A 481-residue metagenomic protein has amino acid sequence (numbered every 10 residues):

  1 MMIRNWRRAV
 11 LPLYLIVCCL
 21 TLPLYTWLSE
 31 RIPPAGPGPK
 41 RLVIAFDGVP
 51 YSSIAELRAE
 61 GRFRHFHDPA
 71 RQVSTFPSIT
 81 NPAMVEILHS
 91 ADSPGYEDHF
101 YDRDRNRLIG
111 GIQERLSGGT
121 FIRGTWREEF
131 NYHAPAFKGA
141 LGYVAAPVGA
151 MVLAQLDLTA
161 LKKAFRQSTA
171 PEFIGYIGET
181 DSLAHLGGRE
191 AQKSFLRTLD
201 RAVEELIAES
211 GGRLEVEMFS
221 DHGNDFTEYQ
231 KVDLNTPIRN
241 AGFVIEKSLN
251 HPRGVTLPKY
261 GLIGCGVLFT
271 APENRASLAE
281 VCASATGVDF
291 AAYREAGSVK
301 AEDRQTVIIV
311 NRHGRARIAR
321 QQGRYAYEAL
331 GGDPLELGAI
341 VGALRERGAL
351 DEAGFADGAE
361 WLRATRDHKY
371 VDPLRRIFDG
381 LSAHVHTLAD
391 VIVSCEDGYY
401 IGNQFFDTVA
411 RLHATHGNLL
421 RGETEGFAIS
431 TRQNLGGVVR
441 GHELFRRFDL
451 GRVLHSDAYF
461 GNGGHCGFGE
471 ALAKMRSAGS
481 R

Functional and structural regions predicted by a protein language model:
M1-C18: N-terminal Sec-pathway targeting helices
T26-S74: Active-site-proximal N-terminal segment of extracellular/periplasmic enzymes that hydrolyze or transfer
P34-G36, M151-F165, F173-G175, T180-M218 (+6 more regions): A long, amphipathic alpha-helix that forms part of the scaffold/cap immediately adjacent to metal-dependent active
G48, S220-G223, D397: Active-site metal-binding loops of divalent metal-dependent hydrolases
L57-R62, G188-K193, Y229-R239, G314 (+1 more regions): Short secondary-structure boundary/capping segments
P77-S194, T198, I318-K369, L388 (+2 more regions): His/Asp/Glu-rich, glycine-adjacent segments that coordinate divalent cations and/or stabilize oxyanion chemistry on
D98-H99, S194-E204, L234-H251: Acidic, His- and aromatic-enriched active-site or binding-groove loops in soluble protein domains that engage sugars
V255-R452, S456-Y459, G463-G469: Active-site neighborhoods of enzymes that stabilize oxyanions during catalysis
